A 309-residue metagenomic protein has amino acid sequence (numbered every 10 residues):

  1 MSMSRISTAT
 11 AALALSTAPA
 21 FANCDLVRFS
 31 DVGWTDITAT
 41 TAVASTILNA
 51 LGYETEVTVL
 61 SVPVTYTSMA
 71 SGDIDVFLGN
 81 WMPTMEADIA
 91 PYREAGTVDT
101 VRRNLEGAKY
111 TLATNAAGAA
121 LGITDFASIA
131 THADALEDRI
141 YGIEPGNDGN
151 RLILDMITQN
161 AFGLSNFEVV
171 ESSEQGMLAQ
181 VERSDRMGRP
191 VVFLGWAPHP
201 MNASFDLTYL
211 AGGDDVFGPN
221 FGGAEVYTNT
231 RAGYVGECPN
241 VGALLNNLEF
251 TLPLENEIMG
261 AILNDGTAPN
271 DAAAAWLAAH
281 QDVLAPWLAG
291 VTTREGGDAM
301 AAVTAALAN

Functional and structural regions predicted by a protein language model:
A18-A22: Sec/Tat signal peptide C-region and signal peptidase I cleavage site
N23-D36, Y53-T58, E137-Y141, L245: Short, well-ordered beta-strand elements
T41, L60-G96, G176-Q180, P200-T208: Pocket-flanking alpha-helical
A44-L51, A133-F167: Ligand-binding cleft/hinge of the Venus flytrap
I74-L78, D148-D214: Ligand-binding pocket segment of bilobal, Venus flytrap-like solute-binding proteins
T97-G149: A conserved helix-loop-strand patch within extracytoplasmic ligand-binding domains of the periplasmic binding
K109-A120, G223-E237, G260-A261: A bilobed periplasmic-binding-protein/Venus flytrap-type ligand-binding module shared by bacterial periplasmic
T251-N309: C-terminal functional modules
